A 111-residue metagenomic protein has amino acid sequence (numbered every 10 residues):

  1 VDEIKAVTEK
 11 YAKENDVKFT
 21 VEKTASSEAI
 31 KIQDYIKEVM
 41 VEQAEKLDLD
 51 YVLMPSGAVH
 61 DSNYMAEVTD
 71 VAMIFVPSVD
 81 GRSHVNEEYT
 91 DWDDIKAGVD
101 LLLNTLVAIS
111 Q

Functional and structural regions predicted by a protein language model:
V1-V7, V76-Q111: His/Asp/Glu-rich mid-to-C-terminal helical/loop segments that flank catalytic regions of hydrolases
E3-K18, K31-Y35: A glycine-rich, aromatic-flanked flexible loop/lid motif
V7-N15, Q43-L47, T105-I109: Change "in soluble alpha/beta enzymes" to "in soluble alpha/beta proteins
K10-K23, D50-P55, Q111: Flexible, glycine/charged-enriched surface loops at secondary-structure junctions
E22-P77: Active-site-adjacent substrate-binding region of metalloamidase/peptidase-like peptide-processing proteins
